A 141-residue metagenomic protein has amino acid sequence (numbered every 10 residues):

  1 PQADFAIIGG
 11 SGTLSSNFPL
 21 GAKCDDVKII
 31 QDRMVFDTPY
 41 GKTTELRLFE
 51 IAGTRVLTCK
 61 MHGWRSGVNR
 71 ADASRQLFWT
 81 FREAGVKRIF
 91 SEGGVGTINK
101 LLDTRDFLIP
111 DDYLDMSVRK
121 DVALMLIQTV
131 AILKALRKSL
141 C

Functional and structural regions predicted by a protein language model:
P1-R70: N-terminal short beta-loop-beta anion/metal-coordinating cradle
I7-G9, T58-K60, I89-G94, I109: General beta-strand structural signal in soluble alpha/beta enzymes
G10-G12, M61, G85, G96-T97 (+1 more regions): Glycine-centered flexibility sites
R75: C-terminal binding/interaction regions
F81-G85, F90: Non-catalytic positions within long, well-ordered alpha-helices that form the structural scaffold/packing of enzyme
E92-C141: Mid-sequence, gly/pro-rich, charge-dense loop/helix-turn segments that line enzyme active sites
